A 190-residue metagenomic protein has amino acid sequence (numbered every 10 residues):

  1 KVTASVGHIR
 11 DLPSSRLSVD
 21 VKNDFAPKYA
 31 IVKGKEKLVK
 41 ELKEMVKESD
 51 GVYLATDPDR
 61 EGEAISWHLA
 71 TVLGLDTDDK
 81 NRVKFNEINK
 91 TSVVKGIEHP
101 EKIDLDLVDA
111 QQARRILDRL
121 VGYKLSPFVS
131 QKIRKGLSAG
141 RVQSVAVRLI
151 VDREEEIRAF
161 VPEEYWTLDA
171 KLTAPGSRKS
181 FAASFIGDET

Functional and structural regions predicted by a protein language model:
K1-R115, I186-G187: Intrinsically disordered, low-complexity regulatory segments
T3, G7-I31, R141-T190: Long, highly charged, low-complexity internal segments
E41, E48, I88-R178: C-terminal or mid-to-C-terminal helical accessory/interaction module adjacent to the motor/catalytic core
